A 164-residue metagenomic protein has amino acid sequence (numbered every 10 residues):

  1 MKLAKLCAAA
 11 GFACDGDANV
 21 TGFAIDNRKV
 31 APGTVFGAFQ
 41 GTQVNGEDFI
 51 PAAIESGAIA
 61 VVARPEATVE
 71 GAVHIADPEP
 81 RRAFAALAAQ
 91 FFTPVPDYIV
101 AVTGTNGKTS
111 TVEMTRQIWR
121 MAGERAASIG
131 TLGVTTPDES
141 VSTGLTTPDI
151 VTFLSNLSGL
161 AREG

Functional and structural regions predicted by a protein language model:
M1-Q90: N-terminal leader/targeting and accessory segments in enzymes
F84-G164: Phosphate-binding loop of NTP-binding sites
